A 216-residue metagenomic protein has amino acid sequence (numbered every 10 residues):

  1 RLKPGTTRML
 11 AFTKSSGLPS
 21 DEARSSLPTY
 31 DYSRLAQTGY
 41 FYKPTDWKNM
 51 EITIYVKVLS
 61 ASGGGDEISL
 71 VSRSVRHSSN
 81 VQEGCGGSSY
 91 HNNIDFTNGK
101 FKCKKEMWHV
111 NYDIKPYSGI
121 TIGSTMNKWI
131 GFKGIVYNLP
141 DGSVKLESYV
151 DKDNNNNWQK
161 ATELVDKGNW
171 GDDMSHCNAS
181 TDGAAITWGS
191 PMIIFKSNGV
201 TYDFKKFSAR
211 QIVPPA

Functional and structural regions predicted by a protein language model:
L2-H109, Q211-V213: Secretory/extracellular carbohydrate-interaction modules and structurally similar beta-sandwich "look-alikes"
D46, I122-N127: Short sequence motifs at beta-strands and strand-loop junctions characteristic of Gram-negative outer-membrane
K48-M50, D66, G99, K128-I130 (+3 more regions): Residues that flank catalytic or metal-binding motifs in active/ligand-binding sites
N49-K57, V71, W129-Y137, E147-Y149 (+2 more regions): Residues within well-ordered beta-strands of beta-sheet-rich folds
A61, G168-A216: Ligand-recognition surfaces built from glycine- and aromatic
A61-G63, L139-V144, P214-P215: Surface-exposed helix-capping loop/turn segments at secondary-structure junctions
E106-T121: Surface-exposed cleft-lining segments at the edges of enzyme active sites
T125-M174: Carbohydrate-binding surfaces in secreted/extracellular proteins
